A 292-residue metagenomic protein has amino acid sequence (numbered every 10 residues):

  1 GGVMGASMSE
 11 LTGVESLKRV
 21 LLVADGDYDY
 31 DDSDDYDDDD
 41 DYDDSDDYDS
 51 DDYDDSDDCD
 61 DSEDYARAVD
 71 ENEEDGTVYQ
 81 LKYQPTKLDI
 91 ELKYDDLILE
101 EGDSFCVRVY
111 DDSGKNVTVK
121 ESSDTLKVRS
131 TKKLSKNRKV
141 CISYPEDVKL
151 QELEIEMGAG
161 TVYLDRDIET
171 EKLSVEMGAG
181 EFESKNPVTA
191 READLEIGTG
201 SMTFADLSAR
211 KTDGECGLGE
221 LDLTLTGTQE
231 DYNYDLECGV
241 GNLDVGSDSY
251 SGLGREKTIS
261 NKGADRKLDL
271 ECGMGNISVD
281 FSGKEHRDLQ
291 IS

Functional and structural regions predicted by a protein language model:
G2-L22, D64-T131, K139-E152, V162-K172 (+3 more regions): Short linear S-[DN]-x-LW-Φ motif typified by the pepsin-like aspartic protease active-site region
G26-R67, E71: Long, acidic low-complexity intrinsically disordered regions
S33, D39, S56-C59, E63 (+5 more regions): Intrinsically disordered, low-complexity repeat tracts enriched in Pro/Ser/Thr
T125-K127, T131-L134, L173, F182-S292: Short, surface-exposed interaction patches in beta-rich subdomains that mediate adhesion/assembly near membranes
E154-G158: Hydrophobic alpha-helical segments and helix pairs
